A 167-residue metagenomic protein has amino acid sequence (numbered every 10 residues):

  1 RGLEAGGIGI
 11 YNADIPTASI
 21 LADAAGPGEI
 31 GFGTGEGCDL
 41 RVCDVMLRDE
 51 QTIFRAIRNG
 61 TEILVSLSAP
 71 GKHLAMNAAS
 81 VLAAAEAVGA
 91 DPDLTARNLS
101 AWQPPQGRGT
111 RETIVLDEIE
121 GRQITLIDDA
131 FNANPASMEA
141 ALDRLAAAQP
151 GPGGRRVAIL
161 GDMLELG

Functional and structural regions predicted by a protein language model:
R1-I124, G153-G154: Acidic, Mg2+-coordinating active-site environments of NTP-dependent enzymes
P105, A130-G167: Active-site beta-alpha connecting loops in nucleotide-dependent enzymes
L126-D128: Short hydrophobic beta-strand that contains or immediately precedes a catalytic carboxylate
